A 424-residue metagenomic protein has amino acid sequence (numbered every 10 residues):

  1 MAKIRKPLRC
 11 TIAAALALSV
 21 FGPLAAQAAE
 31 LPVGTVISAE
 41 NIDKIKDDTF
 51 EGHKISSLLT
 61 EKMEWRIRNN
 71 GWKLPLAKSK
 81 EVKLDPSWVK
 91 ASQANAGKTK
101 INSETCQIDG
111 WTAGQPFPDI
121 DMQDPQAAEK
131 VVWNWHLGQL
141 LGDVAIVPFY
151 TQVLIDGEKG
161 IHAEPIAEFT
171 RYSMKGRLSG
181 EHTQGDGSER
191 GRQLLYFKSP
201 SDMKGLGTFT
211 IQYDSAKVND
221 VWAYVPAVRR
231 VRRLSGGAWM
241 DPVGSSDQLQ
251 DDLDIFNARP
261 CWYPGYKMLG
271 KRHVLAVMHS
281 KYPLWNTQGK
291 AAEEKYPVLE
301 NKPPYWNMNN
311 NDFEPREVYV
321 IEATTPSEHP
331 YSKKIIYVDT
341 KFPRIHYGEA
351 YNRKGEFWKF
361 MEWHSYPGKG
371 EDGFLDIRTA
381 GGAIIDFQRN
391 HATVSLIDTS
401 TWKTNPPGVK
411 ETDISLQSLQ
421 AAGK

Functional and structural regions predicted by a protein language model:
A2-I12: Bacterial N-terminal signal peptides that target proteins for export
L18-Q27: C-terminal segment of classical bacterial N-terminal signal peptides
A29-D119, V228, W239-M308, R316-E317 (+2 more regions): Non-transmembrane domains of secretory- and envelope-associated proteins
A29-N219, V225: Solvent-exposed N-terminal domain segments of exported/luminal and surface proteins
S188-L194, N219, E314-E322, R344-G348 (+1 more regions): Short, hydrophobic/aromatic-rich segments at coil-to-beta transitions
K204-G207, K217-V218, P330-K334, H346 (+2 more regions): Short, surface-exposed coil-to-beta transition loops
V221-Y224, K334-T340, Y347-N352: Active-site and channel-lining beta-strand-loop segments that bind or position nucleotide-derived/phosphorylated
D312-F313, E317-R344: Extended serine/threonine-enriched, polar tracts that run as long, contiguous segments within proteins
